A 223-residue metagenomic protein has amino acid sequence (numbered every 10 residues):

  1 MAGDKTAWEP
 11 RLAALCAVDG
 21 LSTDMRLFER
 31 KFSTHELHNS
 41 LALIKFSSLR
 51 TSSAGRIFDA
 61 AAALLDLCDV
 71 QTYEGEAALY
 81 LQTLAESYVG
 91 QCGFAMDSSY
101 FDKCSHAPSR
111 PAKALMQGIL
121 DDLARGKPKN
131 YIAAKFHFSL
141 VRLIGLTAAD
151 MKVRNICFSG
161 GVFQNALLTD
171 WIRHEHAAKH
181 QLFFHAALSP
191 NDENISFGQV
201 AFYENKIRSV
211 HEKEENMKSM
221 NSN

Functional and structural regions predicted by a protein language model:
M1-N223: Acidic, glycine-enriched active-site microenvironments
